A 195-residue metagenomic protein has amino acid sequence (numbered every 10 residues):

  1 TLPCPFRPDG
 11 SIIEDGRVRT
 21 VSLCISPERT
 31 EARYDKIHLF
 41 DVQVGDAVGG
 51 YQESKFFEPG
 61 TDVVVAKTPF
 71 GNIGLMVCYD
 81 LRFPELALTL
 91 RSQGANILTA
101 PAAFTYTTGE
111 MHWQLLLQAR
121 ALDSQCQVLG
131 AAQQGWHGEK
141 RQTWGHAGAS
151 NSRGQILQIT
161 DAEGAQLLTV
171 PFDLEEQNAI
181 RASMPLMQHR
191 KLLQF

Functional and structural regions predicted by a protein language model:
T1-D9, S124, V128-A131: A short, hydrophobic beta-strand-centered structural micro-motif
G10-Q93, Y106-G109, L115, S183-L186: Active-site catalytic loop in hydrolytic enzyme cores
R29-A32, Q155-L157, Q177-N178: Short helix-loop capping/hinge motifs at secondary-structure junctions, enriched in acidic/polar residues
Y34, H38, Q166, L174-Q177: Short secondary-structure boundary motifs at beta->alpha junctions and helix caps
N72, C78-L167: CN hydrolase (nitrilase-like) catalytic-core segments centered on the catalytic cysteine and neighboring Lys/Glu
E175-F195: A conserved C-terminal secondary-structure "cap"
